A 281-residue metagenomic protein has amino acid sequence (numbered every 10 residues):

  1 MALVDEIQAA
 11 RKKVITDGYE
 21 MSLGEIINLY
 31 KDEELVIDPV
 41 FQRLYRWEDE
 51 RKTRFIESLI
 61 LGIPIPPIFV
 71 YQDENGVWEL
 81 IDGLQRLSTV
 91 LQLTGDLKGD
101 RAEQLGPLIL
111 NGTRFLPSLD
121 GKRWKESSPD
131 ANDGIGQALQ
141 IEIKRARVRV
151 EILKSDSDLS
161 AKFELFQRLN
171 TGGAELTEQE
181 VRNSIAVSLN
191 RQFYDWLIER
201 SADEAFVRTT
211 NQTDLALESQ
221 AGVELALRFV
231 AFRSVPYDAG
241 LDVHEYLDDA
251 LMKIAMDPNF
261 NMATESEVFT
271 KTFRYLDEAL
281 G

Functional and structural regions predicted by a protein language model:
V4-M21, E25, D38-D248: Basic- and aromatic-enriched surface patches that contact anionic nucleotides/nucleic acids
L29-V36: Glycine-rich phosphate-binding segment of PLP-dependent enzymes
V223-G281: C-terminal subdomains that position terminal phosphate/3'-OH groups for nucleotidyl transfer/ligation, primarily on
